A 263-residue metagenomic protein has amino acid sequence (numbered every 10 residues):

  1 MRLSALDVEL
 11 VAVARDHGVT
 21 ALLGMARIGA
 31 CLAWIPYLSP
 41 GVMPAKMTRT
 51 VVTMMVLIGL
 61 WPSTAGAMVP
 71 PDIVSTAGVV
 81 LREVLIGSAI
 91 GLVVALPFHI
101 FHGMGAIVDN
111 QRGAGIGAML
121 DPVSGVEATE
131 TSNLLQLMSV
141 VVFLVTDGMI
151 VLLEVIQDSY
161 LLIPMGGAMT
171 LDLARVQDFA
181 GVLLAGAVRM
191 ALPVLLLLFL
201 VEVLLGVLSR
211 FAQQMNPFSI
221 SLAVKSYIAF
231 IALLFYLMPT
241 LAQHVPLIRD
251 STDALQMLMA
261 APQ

Functional and structural regions predicted by a protein language model:
M1-Q263: Hydrophobic alpha-helical segments and their helix-loop boundaries in membrane and membrane-proximal proteins
